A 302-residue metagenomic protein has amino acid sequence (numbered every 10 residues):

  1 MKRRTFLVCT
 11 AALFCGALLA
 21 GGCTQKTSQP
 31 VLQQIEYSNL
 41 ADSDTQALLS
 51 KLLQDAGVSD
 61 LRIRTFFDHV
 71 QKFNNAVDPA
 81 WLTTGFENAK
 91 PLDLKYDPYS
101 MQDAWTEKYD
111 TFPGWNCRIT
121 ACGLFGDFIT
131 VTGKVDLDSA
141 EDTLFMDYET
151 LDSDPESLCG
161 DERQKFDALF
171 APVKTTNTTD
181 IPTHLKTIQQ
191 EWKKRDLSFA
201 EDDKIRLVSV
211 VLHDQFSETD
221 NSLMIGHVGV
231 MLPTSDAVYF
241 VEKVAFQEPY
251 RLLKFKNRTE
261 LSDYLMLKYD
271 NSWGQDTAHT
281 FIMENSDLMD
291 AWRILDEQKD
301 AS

Functional and structural regions predicted by a protein language model:
M1, A11-A17: N-terminal secretory signal peptides
R3-L7: N-terminal export leaders
L19-G22: C-terminal motif of bacterial Sec signal peptides marking the signal peptidase cleavage site
T24-K26: Bacterial signal peptide processing site
Q29-S43, D55, T219: N-terminal accessory/interface modules of nucleic-acid-binding and processing proteins
L48-Q215, S222-G226, P233-E248: Acidic/His-rich structured neighborhood in mature extracellular/periplasmic domains
F240-K243, K256-S302: Low-complexity, Gly/Ser/Thr/Pro-rich intrinsically disordered linker/tail segments
Q247-Y250, F255: Extended, aromatic/histidine-rich regions of cofactor-dependent oxidoreductases associated with respiratory
